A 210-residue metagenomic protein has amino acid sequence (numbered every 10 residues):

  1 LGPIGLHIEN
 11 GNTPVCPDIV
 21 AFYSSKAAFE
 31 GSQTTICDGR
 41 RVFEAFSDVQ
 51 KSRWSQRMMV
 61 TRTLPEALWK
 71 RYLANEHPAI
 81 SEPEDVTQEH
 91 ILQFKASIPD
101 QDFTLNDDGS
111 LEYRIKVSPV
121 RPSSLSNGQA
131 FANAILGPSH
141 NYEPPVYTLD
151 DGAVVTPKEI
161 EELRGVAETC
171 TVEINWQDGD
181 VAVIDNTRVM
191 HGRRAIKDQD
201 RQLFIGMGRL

Functional and structural regions predicted by a protein language model:
G2-L6, V15-L210: Active-site environment of non-heme Fe oxygenases that use a 2-His-1-carboxylate facial triad
N12: Short, charged/polar micro-motifs that form catalytic or ligand-binding hotspots
